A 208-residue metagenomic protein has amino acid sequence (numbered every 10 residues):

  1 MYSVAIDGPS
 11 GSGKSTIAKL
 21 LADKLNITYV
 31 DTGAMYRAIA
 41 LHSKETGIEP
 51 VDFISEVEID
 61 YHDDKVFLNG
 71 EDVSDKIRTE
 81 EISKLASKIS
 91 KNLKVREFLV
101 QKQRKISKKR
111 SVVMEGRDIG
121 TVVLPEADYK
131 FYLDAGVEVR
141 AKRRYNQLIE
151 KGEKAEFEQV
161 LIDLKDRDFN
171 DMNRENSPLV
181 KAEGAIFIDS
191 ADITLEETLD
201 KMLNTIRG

Functional and structural regions predicted by a protein language model:
V4-I6: Hydrophobic anchor at the beta1->P-loop junction of P-loop NTPases
G11-S12: ATP-binding Walker
S15: Walker A/P-loop
D23-E81: N-terminal phosphate/diphosphate-binding loop that engages ATP/GTP or pyrophosphate donors across diverse enzyme folds
D60-D64, Q103-K109, R117, V122 (+2 more regions): Small-molecule kinase domains that catalyze NTP-dependent phosphoryl transfer to phosphate-bearing small molecules
S83-A86, S90, K94-K151: ATP-dependent NMP and nucleoside kinases share a basic, alpha-helical "lid"
K130-L133, V137-V139, R144-Q147, F187 (+2 more regions): Glycine-rich phosphate-binding loops of nucleotide-dependent enzymes
